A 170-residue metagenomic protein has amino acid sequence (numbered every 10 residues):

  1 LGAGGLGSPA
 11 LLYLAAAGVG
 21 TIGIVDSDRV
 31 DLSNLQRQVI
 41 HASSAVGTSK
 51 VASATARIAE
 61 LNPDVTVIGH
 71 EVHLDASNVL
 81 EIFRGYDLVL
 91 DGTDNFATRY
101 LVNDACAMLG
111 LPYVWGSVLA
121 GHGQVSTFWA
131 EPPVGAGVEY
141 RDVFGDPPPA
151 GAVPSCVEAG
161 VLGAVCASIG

Functional and structural regions predicted by a protein language model:
L1-G170: Adenine nucleotide-associated cytosolic modules
